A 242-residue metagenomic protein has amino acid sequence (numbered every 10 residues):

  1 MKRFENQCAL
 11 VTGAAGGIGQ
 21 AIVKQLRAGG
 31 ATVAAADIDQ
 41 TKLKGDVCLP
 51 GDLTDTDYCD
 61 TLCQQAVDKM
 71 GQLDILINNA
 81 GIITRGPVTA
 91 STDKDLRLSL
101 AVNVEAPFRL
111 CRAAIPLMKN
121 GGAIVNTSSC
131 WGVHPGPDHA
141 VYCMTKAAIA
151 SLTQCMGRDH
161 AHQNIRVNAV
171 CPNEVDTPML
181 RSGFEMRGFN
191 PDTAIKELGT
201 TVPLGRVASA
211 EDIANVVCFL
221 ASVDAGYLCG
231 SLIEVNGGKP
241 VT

Functional and structural regions predicted by a protein language model:
R3-V33: Canonical Rossmann dinucleotide-binding motif of NAD(H)/NADP(H)-dependent dehydrogenases/reductases, specifically
P87-V88, T92-R97, A194, L198: Substrate-binding pocket helix/loop in short-chain dehydrogenase/reductase
T89, H134-A140, H162, G205 (+1 more regions): Active-site loop immediately N-terminal to the catalytic Tyr-X3-Lys motif of short-chain dehydrogenase/reductase
C111, T145: Active-site helix of classical SDR
P116, R158-H162, G226: Alpha-helical segment proximal to the catalytic Tyr-Lys
S129: Residue(s) in the substrate-gating loop at a strand-loop-helix junction that position the organic substrate next
H134, C218, C229-T242: Short C-terminal tail/terminal secondary-structure segment of NAD(P)H-dependent dehydrogenase/reductase domains
